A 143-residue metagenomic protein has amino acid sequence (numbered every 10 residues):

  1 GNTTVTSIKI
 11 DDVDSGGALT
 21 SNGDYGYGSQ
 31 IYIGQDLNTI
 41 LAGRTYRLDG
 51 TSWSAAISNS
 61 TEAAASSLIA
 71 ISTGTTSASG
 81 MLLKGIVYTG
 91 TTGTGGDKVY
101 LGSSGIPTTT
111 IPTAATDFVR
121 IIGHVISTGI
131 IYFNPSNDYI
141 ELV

Functional and structural regions predicted by a protein language model:
G1-V13, G17: Register-specific beta-strand positions within repetitive beta-rich fiber domains
G16-V143: Glycine-anchored, exposed beta-strand/edge motif detector
